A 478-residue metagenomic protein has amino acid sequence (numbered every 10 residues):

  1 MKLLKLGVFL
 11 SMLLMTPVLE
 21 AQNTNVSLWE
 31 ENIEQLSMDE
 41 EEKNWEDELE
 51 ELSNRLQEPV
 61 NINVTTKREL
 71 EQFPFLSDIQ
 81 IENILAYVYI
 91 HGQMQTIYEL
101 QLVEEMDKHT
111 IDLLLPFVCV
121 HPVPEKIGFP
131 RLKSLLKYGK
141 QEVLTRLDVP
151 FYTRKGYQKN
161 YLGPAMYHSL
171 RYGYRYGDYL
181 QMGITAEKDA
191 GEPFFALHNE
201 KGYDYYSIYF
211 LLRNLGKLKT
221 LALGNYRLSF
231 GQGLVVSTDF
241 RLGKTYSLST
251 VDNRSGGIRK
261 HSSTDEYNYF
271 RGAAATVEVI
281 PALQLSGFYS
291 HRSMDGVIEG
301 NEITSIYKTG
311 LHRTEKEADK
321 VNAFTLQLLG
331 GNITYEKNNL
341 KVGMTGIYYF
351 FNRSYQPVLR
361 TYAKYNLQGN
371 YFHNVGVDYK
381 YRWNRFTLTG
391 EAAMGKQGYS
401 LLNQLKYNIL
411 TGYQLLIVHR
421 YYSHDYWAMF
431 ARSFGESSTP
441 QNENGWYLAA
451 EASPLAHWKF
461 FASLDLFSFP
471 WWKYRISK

Functional and structural regions predicted by a protein language model:
A21-L211, G216, N225-S229: Compositionally biased linear targeting/interaction segments
S77, D107, Y138, G177-Y179 (+9 more regions): Outer-membrane beta-barrel channels and translocator barrels
V88, V118, L147-T153, Y176 (+9 more regions): Transmembrane beta-strands of outer-membrane beta-barrel pores
G128, K155-N160, P193-K201, L234-D239 (+5 more regions): Outer-membrane beta-barrel translocator domains and adjoining extracellular loop/strand segments of Gram-negative
T145, L170-Y174, I208-N214, L223 (+6 more regions): Residues on the lipid-exposed face of transmembrane beta-strands in outer-membrane beta-barrel proteins
Y161-A165, N322-P357, K364-K478: Exposed, low-structure sequence patches enriched in small/polar residues
H168-Y203, L242-D252, G346-M394: Surface-exposed extracellular loop regions of Gram-negative outer-membrane beta-barrel proteins
E200-D295, T411-M429: Outer membrane beta-barrel
